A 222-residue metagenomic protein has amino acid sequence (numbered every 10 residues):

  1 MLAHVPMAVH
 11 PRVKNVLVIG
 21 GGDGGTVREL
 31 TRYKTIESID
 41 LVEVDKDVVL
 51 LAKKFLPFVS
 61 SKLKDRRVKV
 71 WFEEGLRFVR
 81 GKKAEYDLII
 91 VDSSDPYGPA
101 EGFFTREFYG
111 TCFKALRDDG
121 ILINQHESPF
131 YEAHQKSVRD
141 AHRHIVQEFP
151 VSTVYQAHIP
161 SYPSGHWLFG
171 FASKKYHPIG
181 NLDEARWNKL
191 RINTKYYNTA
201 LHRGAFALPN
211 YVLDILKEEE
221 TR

Functional and structural regions predicted by a protein language model:
M1-D119, Y131-V138: The AdoMet/dcAdoMet-binding core of the Class I SAM-like
E29, Y33, H144-E148, K174: Alpha-helical structural signal in soluble globular domains
K46, R77, I159-S161, Y176: Residue-level detector of flexible, active-site-proximal loop/helix-junction positions within diverse enzyme catalytic
F103, S128-A141, E148, I159-G165: Alpha-helical subdomain
Y109-F113, Q135-Q156, G170: Conserved Class I S-adenosyl-L-methionine
D119-H126: Conserved beta-strand signature within the Rossmann-like core of class I S-adenosyl-L-methionine
N124, F149-Q156, I179-L182: Acidic/polar loop patches that form or flank catalytic/metal-binding clefts of enzymes that bind anionic ligands
S164-R222: SAM/dcSAM-binding transferase cores
